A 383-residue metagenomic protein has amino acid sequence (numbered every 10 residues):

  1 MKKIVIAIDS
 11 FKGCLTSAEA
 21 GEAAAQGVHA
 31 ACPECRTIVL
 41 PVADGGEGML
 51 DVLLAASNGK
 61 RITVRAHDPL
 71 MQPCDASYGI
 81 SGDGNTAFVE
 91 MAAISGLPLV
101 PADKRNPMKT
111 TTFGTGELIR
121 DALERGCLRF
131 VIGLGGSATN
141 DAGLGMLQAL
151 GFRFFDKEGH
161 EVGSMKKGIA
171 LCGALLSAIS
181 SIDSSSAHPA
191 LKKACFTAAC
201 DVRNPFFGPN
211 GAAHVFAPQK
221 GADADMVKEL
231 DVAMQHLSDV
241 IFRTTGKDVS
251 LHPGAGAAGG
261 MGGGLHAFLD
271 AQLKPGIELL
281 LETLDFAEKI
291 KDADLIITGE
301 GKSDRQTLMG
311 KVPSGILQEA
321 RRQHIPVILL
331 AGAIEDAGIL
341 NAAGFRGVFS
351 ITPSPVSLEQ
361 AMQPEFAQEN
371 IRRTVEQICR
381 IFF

Functional and structural regions predicted by a protein language model:
M1-L134, A138-F383: N-terminal loops that bind phosphate or other acidic moieties and the adjacent beta-alpha structural core
